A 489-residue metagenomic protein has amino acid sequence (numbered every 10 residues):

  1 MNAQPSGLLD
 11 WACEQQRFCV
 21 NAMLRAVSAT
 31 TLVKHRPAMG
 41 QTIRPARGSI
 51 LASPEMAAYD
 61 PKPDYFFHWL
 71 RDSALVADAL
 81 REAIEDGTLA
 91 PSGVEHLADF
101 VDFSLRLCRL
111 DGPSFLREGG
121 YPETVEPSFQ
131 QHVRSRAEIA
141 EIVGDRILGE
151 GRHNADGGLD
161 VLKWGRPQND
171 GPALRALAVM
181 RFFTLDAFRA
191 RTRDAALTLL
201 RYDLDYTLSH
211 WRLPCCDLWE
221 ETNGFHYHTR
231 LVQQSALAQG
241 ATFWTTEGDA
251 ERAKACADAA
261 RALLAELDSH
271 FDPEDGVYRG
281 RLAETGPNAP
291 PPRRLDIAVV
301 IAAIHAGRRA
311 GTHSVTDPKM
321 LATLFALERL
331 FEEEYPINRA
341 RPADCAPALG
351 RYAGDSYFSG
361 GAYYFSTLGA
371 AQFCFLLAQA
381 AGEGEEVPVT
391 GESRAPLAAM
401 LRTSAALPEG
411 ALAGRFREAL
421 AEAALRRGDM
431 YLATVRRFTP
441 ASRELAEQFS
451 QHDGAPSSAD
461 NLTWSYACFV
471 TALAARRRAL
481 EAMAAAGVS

Functional and structural regions predicted by a protein language model:
M1-R71, D99, F103, L107-R152 (+1 more regions): Low-complexity, Ser/Thr/Pro/Gly-enriched N-terminal "stalk/linker" regions
P5, S53-S73, V94, R106 (+7 more regions): Solvent-exposed loop and edge beta-strand segments that line ligand/cofactor-binding and catalytic clefts
P5-G7, A74-P91, L174-A190, V232-D249 (+4 more regions): Well-ordered alpha-helical scaffold segments within catalytic/enzyme domains
S6-Q41, P113, A265-V277, V315-S465 (+1 more regions): Non-catalytic carbohydrate-binding regions of carbohydrate-active enzymes
F66-H210, R230, F469, R476: Aromatic-rich carbohydrate-recognition surfaces in CAZymes
L97, V101-S104, A257-L267, L425-L432: Short amphipathic alpha-helical coiled-coil/interface segments
L105-D160, R230, A253-G369, E385-E386: Extended ligand-binding clefts on enzyme/binding-domain cores
A190-R201, D205-V277, P292-R293, I297: Structured, solvent-exposed acidic/aromatic patches
